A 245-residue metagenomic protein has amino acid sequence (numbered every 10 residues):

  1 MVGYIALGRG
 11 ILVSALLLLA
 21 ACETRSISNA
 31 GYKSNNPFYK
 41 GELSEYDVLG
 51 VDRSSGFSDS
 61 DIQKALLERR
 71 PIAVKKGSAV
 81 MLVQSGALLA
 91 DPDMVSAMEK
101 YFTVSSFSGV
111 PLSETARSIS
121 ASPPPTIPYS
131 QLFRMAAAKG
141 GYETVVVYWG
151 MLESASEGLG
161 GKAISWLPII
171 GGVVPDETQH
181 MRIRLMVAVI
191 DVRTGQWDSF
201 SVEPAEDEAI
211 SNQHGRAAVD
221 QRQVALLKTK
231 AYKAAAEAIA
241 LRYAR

Functional and structural regions predicted by a protein language model:
M1-I11: Bacterial N-terminal signal peptides that target proteins for export
L18-A21: C-terminal motif of bacterial Sec signal peptides marking the signal peptidase cleavage site
T24-S28, N35-G56, V74-K76, D91-G109: Charge-rich, low-complexity N-terminal segments
I27-R69, L152, P175-R184, I190-R245: C-terminal/domain-edge helix-coil "capping" segments
P71-A155: N-terminal segment of the mature soluble domain
P125-V192: Surface-exposed short loop/turn segments
